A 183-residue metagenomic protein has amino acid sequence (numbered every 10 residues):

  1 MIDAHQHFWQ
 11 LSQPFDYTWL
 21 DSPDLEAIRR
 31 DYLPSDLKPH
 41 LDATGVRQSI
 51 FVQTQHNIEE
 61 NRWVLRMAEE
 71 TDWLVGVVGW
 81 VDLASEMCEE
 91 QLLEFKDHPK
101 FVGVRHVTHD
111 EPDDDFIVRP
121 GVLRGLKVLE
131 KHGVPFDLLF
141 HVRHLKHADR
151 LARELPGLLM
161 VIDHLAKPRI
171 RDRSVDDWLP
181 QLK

Functional and structural regions predicted by a protein language model:
M1-E59, W63-A68: An N-terminally biased module of ancient metal coordination in phosphate/nucleic-acid-related enzymes
H5, S49, V64, V77 (+4 more regions): Conserved, mostly hydrophobic/aromatic
W9-S12, H56-E59, A84-M87, H109-P112 (+2 more regions): Active-site environment of divalent metal-dependent phosphoester hydrolases
L20-R29, V52, F101, R105-I117: Glycine-rich phosphate-binding "P-loop"
R30-L41, E59-R62, E86-K96, P120-G121 (+1 more regions): Short, acidic/polar
T44-I50, T71-G76, H98-V102, E130-F136 (+1 more regions): Short, well-ordered coil/turn segments that N-cap beta-strands
T54, W80-D82, R105-T108, V118 (+1 more regions): Catalytic beta/alpha-barrel core
F116-K183: Catalytic pocket-lining loop regions of alpha/beta-barrel enzymes, especially the amidohydrolase/enolase/GH5 lineages
